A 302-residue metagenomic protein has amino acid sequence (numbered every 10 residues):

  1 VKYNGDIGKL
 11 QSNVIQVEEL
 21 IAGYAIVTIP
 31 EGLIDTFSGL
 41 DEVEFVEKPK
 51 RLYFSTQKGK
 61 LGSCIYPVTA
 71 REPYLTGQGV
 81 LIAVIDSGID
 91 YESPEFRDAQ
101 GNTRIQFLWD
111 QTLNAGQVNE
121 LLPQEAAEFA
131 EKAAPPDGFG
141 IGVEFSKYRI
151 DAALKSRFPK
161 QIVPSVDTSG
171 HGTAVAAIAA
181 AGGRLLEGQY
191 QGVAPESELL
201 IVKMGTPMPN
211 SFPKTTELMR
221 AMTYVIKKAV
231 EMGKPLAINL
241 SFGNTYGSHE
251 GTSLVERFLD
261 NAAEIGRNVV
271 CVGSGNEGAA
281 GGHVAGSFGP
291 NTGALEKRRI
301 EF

Functional and structural regions predicted by a protein language model:
K2-N4, I29, P49, I85-G88 (+5 more regions): Active-site-proximal beta-strand/loop segments in catalytic clefts of secreted hydrolases
G5-L81, G88-R104: Autoinhibitory propeptides
L10-Q11, I15, L185-Q189, K228 (+1 more regions): Secondary-structure-rich domain cores
E31-I34, G172, A176, M219-M222 (+1 more regions): Extracytoplasmic/secreted envelope proteins and their assembly/folding machinery, especially bacterial periplasmic
A70-T216, G233-K234, I265-R267, G281-G282: Subtilisin-like serine protease catalytic core
D86, L295-F302: Contiguous beta-strand segments within globular domains
T206-P290, R298-E301: Substrate-binding/access-modulating region of protease and related hydrolase catalytic domains
